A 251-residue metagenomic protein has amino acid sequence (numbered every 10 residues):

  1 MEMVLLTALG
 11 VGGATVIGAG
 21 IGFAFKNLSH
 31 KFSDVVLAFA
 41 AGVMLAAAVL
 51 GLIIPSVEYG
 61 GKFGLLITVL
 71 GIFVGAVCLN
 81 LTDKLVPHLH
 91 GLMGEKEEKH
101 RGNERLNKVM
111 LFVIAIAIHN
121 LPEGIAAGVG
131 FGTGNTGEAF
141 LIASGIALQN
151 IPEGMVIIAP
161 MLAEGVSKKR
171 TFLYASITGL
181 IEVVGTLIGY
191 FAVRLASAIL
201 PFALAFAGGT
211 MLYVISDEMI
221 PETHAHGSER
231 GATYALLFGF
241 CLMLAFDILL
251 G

Functional and structural regions predicted by a protein language model:
M1-G251: Intrinsically disordered, metal-sensing/regulatory segments
